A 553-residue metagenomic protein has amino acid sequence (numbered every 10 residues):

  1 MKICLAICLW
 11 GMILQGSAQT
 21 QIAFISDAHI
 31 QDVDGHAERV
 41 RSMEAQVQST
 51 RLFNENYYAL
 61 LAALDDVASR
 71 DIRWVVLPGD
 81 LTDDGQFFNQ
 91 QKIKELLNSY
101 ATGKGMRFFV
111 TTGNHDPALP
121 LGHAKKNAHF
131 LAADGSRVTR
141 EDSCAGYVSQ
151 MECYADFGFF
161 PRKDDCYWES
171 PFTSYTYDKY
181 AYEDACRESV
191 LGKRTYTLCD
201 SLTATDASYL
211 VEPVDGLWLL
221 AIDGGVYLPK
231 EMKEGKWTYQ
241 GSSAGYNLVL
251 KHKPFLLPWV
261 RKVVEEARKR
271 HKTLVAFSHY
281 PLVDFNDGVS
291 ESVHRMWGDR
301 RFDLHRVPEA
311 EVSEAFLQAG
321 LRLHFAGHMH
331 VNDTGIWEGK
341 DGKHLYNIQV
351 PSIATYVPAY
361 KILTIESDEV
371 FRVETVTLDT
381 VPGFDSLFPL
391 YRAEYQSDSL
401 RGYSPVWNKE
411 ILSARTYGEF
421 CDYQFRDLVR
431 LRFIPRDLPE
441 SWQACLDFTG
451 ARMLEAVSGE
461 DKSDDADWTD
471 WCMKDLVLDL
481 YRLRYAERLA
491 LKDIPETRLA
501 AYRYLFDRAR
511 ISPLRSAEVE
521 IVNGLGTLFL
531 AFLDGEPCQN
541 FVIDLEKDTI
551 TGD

Functional and structural regions predicted by a protein language model:
G11-Q15: N-terminal signal peptide c-region/cleavage motif recognized by signal peptidases
S17-Q90: N-terminal active-site segment of His-dependent metallophosphoesterases
T20-D32, L217-K230, Y346-P351, E374-V376: Active-site-proximal beta-strand elements of phosphoester/diester hydrolases
D27, D80, G113-N114, H279 (+1 more regions): Active-site glycine-centered loops adjacent to acidic/histidine catalytic or metal-binding residues that shape
V67, D71-W74, E212-V214, W218-A221 (+5 more regions): His/acidic metal-ligating clusters that form di-metal
P78-N98, L119-R137, N286-S290, D333-G342: Metal-dependent catalytic neighborhoods of phosphoester/phosphodiester hydrolases
K92-K251, F255-P258: Extended active-site neighborhood of metal-dependent phosphoesterases/phosphodiesterases
V289, F384-D553: Non-catalytic terminal accessory segments
